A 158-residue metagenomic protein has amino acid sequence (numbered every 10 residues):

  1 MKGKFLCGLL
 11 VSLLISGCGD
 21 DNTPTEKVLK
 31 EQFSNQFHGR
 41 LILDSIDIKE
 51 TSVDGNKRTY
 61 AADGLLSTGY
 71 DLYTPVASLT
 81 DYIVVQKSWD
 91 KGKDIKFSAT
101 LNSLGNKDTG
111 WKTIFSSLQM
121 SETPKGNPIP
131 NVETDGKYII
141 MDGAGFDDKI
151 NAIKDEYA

Functional and structural regions predicted by a protein language model:
M1-S16: Sec-dependent bacterial lipoprotein signal peptides
C18-A158: Cystatin/cathelin-like cysteine-protease inhibitor module
